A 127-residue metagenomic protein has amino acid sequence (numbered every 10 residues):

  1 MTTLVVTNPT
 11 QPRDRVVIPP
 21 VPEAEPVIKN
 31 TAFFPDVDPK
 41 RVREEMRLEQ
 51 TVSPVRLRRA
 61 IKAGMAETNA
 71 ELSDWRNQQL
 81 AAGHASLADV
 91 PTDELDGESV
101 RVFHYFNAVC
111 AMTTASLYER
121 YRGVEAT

Functional and structural regions predicted by a protein language model:
M1-L4, R15, V21, K29 (+1 more regions): Divalent metal-cofactor coordination and adjacent catalytic microenvironments
M1-L48: N-terminal leader/targeting peptides and immediately adjacent processing regions
T51: Surface-exposed cleft-lining segments at the edges of enzyme active sites
